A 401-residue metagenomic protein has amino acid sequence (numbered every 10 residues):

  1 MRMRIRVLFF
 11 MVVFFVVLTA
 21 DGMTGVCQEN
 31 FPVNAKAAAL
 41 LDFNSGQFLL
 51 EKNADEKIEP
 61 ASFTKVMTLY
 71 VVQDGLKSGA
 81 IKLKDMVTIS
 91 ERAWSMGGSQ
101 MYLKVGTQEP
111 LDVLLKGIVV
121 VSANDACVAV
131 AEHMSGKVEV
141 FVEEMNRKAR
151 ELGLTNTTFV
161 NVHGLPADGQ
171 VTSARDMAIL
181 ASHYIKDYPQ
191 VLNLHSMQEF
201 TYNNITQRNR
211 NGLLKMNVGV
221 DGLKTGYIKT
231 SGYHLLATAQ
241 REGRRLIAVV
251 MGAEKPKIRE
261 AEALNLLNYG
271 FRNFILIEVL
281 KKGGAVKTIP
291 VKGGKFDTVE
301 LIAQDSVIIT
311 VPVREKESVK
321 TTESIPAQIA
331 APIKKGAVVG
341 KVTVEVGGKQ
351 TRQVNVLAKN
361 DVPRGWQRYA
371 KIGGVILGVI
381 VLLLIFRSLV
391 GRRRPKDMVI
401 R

Functional and structural regions predicted by a protein language model:
M1-F9: Bacterial N-terminal signal peptides that target proteins for export
R6, M23, V399-R401: Catalytic-site microenvironment of enzymes that process N-acetyl-hexosamine-containing cell-wall polysaccharides
F9-D21: Bacterial N-terminal signal peptides
F14, K77, K82, K137 (+2 more regions): Alpha-helix capping and helix-coil boundary motifs
A20-D187, M197-N203: Active-site-adjacent loops and short helices of periplasmic peptidoglycan-processing enzymes
L154-T158, P166-R401: Domain-terminus/edge residues, biased toward the C-terminal soluble/receptor-binding domains of extracytoplasmic
